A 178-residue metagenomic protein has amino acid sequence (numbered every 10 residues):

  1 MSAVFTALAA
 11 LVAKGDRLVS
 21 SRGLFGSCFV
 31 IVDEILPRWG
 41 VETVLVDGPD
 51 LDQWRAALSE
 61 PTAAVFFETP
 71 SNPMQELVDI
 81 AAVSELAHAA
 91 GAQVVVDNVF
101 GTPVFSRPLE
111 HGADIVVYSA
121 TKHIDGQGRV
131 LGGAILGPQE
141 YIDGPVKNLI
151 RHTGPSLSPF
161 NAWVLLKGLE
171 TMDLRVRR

Functional and structural regions predicted by a protein language model:
M1-R178: Conserved PLP-enzyme active-site core in the AAT-like
